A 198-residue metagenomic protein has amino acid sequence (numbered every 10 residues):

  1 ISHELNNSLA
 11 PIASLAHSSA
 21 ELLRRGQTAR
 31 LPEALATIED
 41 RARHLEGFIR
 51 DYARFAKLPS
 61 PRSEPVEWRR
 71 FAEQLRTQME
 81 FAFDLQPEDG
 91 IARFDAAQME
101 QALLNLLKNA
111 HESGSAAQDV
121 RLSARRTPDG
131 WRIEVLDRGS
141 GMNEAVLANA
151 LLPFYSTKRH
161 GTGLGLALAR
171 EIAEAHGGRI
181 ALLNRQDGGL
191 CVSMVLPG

Functional and structural regions predicted by a protein language model:
L15, L31-E80: Conserved DHp (HisKA) dimerization/phosphotransfer helix of two-component histidine kinases, i.e., the long coiled-coil
L58-P61, I91-F94, T157: Conserved micro-motifs of the catalytic ATP-binding
A117-D129: Short beta-strand/loop element within the Bergerat-fold HATPase_c
D137: Acidic ATP/Mg2+-coordinating residue in the GHKL
M142-F154: Short conserved segment of the HATPase_c
G165, A169: Short alpha-helical Gxxx[C/S/T] motif in the catalytic ATP-binding
